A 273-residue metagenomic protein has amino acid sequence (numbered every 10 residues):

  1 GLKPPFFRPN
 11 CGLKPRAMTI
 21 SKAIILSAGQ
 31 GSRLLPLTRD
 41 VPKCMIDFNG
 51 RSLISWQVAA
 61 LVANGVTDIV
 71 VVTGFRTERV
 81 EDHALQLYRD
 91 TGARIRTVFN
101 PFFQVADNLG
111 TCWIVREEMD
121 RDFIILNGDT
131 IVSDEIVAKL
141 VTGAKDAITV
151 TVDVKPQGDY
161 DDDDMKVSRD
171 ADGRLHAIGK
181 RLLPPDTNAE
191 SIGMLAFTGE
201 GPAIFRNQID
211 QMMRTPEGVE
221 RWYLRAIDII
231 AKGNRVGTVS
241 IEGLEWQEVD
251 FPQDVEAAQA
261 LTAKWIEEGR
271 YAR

Functional and structural regions predicted by a protein language model:
F6-F7: Aromatic (phenylalanine/tyrosine) cluster motif
N10-C11, A17-I25, R51-F123, T215: Conserved N-terminal catalytic core of the sugar/cofactor nucleotidyltransferase
M18-R39: N-terminal nucleotide-binding beta1-loop-alpha1 segment
T19-A23, N188-R273: Conserved alpha/beta core of the MobA/IspD/sugar-nucleotide pyrophosphorylase nucleotidyltransferase superfamily
D40-S55: Short catalytic helix/loop segments, enriched in acidic residues and glycine and frequently bearing histidine
R121-I131: Short beta-strand-to-loop acidic/aromatic patch adjacent to the donor-nucleotide binding site
S133-M213: Conserved core of the sugar-phosphate nucleotidyltransferase
